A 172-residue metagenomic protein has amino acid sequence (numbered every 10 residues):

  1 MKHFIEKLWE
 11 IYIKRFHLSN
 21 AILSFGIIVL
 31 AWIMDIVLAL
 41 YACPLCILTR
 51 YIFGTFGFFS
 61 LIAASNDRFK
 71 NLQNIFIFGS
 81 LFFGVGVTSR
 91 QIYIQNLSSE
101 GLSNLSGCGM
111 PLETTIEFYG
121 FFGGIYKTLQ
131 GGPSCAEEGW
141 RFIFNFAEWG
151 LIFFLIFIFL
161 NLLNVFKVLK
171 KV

Functional and structural regions predicted by a protein language model:
M1-L45, F53-F59, D67-V172: Secretory/periplasmic and organellar redox-cofactor proteins
